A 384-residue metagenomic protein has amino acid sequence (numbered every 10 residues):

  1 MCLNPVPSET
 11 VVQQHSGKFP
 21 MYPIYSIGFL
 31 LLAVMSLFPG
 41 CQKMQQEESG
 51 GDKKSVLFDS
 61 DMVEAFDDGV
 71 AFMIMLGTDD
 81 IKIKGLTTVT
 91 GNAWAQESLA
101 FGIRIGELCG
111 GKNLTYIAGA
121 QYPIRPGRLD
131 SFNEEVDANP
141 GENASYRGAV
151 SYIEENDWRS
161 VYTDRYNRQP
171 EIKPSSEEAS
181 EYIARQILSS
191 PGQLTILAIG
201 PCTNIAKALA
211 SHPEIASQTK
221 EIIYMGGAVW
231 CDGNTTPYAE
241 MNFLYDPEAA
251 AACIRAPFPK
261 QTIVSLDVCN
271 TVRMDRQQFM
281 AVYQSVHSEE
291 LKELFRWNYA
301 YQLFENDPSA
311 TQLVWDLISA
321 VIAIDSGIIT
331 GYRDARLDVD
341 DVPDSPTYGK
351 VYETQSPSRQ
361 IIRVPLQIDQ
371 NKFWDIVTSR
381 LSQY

Functional and structural regions predicted by a protein language model:
E9-I27: Bacterial N-terminal signal peptides that target proteins for export
I27-S36: Bacterial N-terminal signal peptides
P39-G40: C-terminal motif of bacterial Sec signal peptides marking the signal peptidase cleavage site
G50-K53, F72-I83, M241-A251, K260-Y384: Conformational coupling and interaction surfaces
G50-N113, D157-T271, R276: Active-site histidine-anchored catalytic micro-motif
L114-K173: Surface-exposed loop and adjacent secondary-structure segments within mature catalytic domains
